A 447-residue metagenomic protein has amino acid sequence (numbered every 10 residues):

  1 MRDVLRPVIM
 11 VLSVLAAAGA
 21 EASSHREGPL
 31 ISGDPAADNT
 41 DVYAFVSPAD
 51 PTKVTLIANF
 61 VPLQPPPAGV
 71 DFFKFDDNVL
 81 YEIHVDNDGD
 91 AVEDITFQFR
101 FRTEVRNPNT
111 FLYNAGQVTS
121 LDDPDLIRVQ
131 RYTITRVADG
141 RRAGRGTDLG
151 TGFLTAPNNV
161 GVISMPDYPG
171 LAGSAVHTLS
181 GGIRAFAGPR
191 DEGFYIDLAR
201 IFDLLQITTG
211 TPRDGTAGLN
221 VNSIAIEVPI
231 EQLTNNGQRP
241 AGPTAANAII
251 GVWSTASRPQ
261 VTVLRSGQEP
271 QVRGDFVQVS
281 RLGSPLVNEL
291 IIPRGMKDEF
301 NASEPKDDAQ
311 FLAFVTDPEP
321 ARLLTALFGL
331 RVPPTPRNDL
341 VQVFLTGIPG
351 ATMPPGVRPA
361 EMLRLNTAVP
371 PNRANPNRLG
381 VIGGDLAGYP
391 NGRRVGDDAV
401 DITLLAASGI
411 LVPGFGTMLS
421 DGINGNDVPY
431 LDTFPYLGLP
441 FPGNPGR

Functional and structural regions predicted by a protein language model:
M1-L5: N-terminal secretory signal peptides that target proteins for export/translocation
R6-P7, R213: Short, functionally important structural connectors and interaction interfaces within domains
P7-A17: Bacterial N-terminal signal peptides
A22-R447: Surface-exposed extracytoplasmic segments
